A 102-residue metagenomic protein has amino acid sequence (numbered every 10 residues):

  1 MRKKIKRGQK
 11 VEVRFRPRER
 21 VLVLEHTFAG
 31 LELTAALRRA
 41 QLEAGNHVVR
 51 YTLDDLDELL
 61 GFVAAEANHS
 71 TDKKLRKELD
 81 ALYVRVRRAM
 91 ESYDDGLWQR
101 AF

Functional and structural regions predicted by a protein language model:
M1-F102: Positively charged, low-complexity terminal tracts and the immediately adjacent first secondary-structure elements
